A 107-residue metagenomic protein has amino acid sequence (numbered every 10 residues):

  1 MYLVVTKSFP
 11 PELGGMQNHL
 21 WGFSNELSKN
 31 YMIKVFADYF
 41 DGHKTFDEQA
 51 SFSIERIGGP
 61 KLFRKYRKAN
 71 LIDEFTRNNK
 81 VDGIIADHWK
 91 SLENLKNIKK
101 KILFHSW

Functional and structural regions predicted by a protein language model:
M1-L3: Extreme N-terminal starter segment of soluble prokaryotic enzymes
V5-T6, S106: Alpha/beta-hydrolase
T6-L13, H19-G22, E26-R64: N-terminal strand-loop element at the rim of the active site of nucleotide-sugar-dependent glycosyltransferases
S28, T76, F104-W107: A conserved, positively charged/aromatic
G42, S91-L92: Glycine-rich nucleotide phosphate-binding loop and flanking beta-alpha elements of Rossmann-like dinucleotide-binding
A69-K80: Short, well-structured alpha-helical segments in soluble
A86-S91, S106-W107: Short His-centered aromatic/hydrophobic patch
K99-I102: A short helix->loop->beta-strand "cap" motif at the edges of active sites that frequently abuts
